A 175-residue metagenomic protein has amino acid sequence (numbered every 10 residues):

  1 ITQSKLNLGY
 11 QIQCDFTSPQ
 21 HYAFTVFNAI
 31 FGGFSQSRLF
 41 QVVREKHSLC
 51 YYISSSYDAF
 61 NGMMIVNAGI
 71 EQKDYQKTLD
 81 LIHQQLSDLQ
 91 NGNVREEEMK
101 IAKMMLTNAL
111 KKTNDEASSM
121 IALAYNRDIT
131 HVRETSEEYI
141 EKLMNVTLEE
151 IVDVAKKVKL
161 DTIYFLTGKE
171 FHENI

Functional and structural regions predicted by a protein language model:
I1-M64, G69-I175: Mature, solvent-exposed C-terminal subdomains and processed small-chain segments of exported/organellar
